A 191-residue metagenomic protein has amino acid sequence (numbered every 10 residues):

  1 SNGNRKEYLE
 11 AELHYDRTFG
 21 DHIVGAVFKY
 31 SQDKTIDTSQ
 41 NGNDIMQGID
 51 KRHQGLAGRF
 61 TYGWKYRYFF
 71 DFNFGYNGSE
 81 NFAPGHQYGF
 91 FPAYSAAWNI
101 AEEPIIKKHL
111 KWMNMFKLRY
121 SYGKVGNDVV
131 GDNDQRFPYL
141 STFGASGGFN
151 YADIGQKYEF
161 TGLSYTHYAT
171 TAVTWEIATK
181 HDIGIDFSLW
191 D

Functional and structural regions predicted by a protein language model:
S1-D191: Extracellular/periplasmic, surface-exposed regions of secreted and cell-surface proteins
